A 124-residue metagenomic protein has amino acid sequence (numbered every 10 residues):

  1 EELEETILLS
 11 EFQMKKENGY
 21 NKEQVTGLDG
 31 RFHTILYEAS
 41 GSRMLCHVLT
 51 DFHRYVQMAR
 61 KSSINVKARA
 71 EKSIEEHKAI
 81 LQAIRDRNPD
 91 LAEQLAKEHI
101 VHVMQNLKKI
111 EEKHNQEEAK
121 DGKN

Functional and structural regions predicted by a protein language model:
E1-S62, I74-A83, L91-H102: Conserved amphipathic alpha-helical segments that form helical-bundle/coiled-coil interaction surfaces
V25-G27, A70-K78, H114-K123: Short alpha-helical linear motifs
N65-R69: Solvent-exposed loop and edge beta-strand segments that line ligand/cofactor-binding and catalytic clefts
D90-N124: C-terminal effector-binding regulatory domain of bacterial HTH transcription factors
